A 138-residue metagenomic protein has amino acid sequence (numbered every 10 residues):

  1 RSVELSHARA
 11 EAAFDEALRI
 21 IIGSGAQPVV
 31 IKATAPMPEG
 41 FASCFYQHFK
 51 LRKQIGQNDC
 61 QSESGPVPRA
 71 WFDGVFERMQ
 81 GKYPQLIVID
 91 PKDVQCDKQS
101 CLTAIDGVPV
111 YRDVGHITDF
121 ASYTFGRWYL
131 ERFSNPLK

Functional and structural regions predicted by a protein language model:
R1-K138: Extracellular glycan-modifying ectodomains
